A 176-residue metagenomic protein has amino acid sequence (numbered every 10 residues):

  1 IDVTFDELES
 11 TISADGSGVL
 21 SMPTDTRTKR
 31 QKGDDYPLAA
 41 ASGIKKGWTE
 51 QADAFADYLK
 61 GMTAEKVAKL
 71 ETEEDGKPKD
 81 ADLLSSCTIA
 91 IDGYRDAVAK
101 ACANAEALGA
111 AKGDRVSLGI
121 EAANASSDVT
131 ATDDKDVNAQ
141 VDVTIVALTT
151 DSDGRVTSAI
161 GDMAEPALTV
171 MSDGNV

Functional and structural regions predicted by a protein language model:
D2-V176: Active-site- and interface-proximal helix/loop "cap" or "latch" segments in soluble metabolic and energy-transducing
